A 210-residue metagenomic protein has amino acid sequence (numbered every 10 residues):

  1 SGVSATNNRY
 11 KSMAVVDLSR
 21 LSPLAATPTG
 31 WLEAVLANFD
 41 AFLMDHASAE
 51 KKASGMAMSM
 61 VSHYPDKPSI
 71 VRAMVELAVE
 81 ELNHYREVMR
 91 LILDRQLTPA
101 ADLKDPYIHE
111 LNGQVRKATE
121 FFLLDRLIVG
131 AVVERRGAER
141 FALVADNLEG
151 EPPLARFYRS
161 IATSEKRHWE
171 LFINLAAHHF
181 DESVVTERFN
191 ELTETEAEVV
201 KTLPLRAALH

Functional and structural regions predicted by a protein language model:
S1-S12: N-terminal amphipathic/basic-hydrophobic helices that include classical n-h-c signal peptides and signal-anchor
Y10-H210: Non-heme di-metal
